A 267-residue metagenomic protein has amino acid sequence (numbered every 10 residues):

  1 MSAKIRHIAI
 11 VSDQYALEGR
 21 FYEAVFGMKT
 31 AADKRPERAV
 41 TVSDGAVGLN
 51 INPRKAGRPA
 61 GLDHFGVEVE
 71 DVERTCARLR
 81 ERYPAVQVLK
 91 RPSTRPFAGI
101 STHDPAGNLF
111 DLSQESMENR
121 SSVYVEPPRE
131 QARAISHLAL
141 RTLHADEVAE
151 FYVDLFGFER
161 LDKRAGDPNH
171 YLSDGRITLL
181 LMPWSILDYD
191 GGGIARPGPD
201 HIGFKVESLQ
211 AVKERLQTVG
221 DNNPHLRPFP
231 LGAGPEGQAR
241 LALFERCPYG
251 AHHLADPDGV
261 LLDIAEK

Functional and structural regions predicted by a protein language model:
M1-A16, L62-F65, E115-A149, G166 (+2 more regions): N-terminal beta-strand motif that seeds the catalytic metal site of vicinal oxygen chelate
M1-L49, L140-I186: Core segments of cupin and vicinal oxygen chelate
L17-G19, E73-C76, L209-E214: Short, conserved charged micro-motifs
A24, A32, P36, D44-G45 (+7 more regions): Polar/charged low-complexity regions in secreted precursors and cytosolic/nuclear IDRs
A46-N50, R58-P59, G107-F110, R176-L180 (+1 more regions): Short, charged/polar, Gly/Pro-enriched secondary-structure boundary elements
R80-Q131, Y171, Q217-K267: Vicinal oxygen chelate
D146-A149, V153-R227, G232, A239-G250 (+1 more regions): Structured core of small recognition/catalytic domains
